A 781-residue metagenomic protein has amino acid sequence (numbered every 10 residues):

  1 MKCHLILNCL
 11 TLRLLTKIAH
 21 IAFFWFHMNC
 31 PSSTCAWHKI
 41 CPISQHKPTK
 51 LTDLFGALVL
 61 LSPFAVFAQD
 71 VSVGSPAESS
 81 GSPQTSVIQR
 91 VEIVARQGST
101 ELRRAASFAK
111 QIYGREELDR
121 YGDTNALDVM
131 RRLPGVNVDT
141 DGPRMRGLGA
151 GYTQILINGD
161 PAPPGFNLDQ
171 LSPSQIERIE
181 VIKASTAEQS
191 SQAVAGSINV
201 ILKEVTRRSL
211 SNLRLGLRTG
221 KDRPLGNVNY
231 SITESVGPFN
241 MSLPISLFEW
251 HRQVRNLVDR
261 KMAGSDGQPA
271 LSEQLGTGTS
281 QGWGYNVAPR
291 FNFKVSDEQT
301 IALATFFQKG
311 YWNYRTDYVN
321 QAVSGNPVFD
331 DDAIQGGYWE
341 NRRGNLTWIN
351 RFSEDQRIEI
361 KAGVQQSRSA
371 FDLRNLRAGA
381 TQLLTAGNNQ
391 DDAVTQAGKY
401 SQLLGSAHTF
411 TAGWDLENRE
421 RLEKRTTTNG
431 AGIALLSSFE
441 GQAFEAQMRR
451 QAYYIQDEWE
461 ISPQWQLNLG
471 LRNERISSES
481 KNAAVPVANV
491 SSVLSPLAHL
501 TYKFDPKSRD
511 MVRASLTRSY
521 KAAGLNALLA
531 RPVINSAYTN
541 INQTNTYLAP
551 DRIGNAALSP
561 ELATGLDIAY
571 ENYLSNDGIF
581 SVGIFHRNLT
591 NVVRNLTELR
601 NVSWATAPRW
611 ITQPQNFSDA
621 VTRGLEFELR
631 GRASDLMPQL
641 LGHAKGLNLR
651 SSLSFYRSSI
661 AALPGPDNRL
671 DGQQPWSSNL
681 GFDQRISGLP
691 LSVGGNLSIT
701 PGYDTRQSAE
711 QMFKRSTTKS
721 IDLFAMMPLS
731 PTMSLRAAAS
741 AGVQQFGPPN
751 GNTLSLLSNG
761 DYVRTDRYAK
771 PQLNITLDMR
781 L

Functional and structural regions predicted by a protein language model:
Q89-Y121, A150-I155, T206: N-terminal periplasmic "start-of-domain" segments of outer-membrane beta-barrel proteins
V94, K110, L127-P161, K183: Extracytoplasmic beta-strand/coil segments of soluble accessory domains associated with Gram-negative outer-membrane
A126-V129, P143-R144, V181, A193-L215 (+1 more regions): N-terminal periplasmic accessory domains that precede and gate Gram-negative outer-membrane beta-barrel machines
D160-T186: Short acidic/polar hinge/loop motifs at secondary-structure boundaries that mediate gating or recognition
D222-R255, G267-T316, Q335-S353: Transmembrane beta-barrel wall of Gram-negative outer-membrane proteins
A288-G310, I334-K481, K503-R509, E626-S634 (+1 more regions): Face-selective signature of the C-terminal outer-membrane beta-barrel domain
A333-R342, N389, Q442-R449, R518-S581 (+5 more regions): Outer-membrane beta-barrel signature, preferentially recognizing the C-terminal barrel domain of Gram-negative
S581, F585-N588, T606-Y703: Gram-negative outer-membrane beta-barrel transporters
